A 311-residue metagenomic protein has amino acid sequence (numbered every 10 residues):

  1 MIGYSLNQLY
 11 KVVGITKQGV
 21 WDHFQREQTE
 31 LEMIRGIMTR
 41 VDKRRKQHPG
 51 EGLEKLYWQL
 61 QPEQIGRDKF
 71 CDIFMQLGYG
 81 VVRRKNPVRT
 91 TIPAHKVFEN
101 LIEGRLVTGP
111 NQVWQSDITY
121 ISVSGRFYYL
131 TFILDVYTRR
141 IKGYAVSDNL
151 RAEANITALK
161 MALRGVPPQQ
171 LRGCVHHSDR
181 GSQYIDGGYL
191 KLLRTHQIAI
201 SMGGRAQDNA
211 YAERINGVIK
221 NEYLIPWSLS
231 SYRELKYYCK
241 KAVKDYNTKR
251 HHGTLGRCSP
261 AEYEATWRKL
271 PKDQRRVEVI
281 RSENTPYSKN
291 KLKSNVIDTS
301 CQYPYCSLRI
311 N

Functional and structural regions predicted by a protein language model:
M1-L9, V13: Double-stranded DNA-binding cores of transcription factors and transposases
L9-Y10, V20, V41, L56 (+13 more regions): Mobile genetic element proteins and their domesticated derivatives, centered on retroelements and DNA transposons
I15-P110, A206, S259-D273: Basic, flexible linker segments flanking DNA-binding modules in nucleic acid-interacting mobile-element proteins
G66-F132, I156-M161, G165-V166, Q170-G173 (+1 more regions): Mobile-element integrase/transposase regions, centering on the N-terminal DNA-binding/Zn-coordinating module
T91-P93, S178-R180, D186-K191, S201-K220 (+2 more regions): RNase H-like two-metal-ion nuclease catalytic core shared by retroviral integrases and related mobile-element nucleases
D135, V146-E153: A short acidic/small-residue loop/turn micro-motif
R194-I198, V218-N311: C-terminal domain-tail junction helix/linker
